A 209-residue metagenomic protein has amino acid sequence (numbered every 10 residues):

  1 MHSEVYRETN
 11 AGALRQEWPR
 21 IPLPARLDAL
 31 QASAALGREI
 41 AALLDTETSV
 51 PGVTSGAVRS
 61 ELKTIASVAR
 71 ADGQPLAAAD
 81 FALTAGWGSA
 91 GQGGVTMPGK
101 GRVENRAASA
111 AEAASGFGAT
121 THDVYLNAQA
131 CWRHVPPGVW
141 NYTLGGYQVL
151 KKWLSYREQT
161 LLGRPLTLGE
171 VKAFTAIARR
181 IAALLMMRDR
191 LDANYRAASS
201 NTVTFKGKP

Functional and structural regions predicted by a protein language model:
M1-P209: Sequence-level detector for compositionally biased, low-complexity segments
